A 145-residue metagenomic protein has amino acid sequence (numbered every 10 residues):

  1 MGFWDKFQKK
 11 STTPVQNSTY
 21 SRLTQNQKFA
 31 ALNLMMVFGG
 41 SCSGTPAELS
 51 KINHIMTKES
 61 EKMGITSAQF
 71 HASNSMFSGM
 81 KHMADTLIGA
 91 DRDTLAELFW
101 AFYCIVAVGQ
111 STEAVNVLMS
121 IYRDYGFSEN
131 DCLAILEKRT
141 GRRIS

Functional and structural regions predicted by a protein language model:
M1-G40, T45-S145: Small-residue-enriched hydrophobic alpha-helices in membranes
